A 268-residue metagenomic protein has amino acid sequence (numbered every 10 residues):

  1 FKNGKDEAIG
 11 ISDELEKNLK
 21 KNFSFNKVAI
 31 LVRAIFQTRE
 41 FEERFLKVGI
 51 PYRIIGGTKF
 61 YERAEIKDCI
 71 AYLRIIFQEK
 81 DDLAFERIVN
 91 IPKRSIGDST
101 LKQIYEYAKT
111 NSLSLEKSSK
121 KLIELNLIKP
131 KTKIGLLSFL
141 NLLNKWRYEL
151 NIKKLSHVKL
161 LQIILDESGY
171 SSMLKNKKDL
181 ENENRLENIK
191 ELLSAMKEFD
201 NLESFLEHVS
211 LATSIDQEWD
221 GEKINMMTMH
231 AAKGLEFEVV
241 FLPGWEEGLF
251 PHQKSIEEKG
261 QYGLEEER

Functional and structural regions predicted by a protein language model:
F1-P51, R74-Q78, T110, E149-K154: Helicase P-loop NTPase motor core
L15-K17, S24-K27, V48, E79-N225: Accessory helical subdomains and C-terminal extensions of nucleic-acid helicases that mediate DNA/RNA engagement
A34, I88-P92, S204-Q253, L264: Conserved helicase core region in the C-terminal RecA-like lobe
I35, G56-R63, L192: Conserved helicase motor
T38-F41, Y61-A64, D98, L235-E236 (+1 more regions): Switch/connector loops and helix/strand junctions flanking conserved nucleotide-binding motifs in nucleotide-processing
K47-I50, T58-P92: Conserved short internal alpha-helix adjacent to the catalytic or cofactor-binding core of large enzyme scaffolds
I256-G260: Short glycine-enriched, charge-decorated loop/helix-capping segments at active-site entrances that position
Y262-R268: Short, intrinsically disordered, charge-balanced linker/junction segments flanking boundaries in proteins
